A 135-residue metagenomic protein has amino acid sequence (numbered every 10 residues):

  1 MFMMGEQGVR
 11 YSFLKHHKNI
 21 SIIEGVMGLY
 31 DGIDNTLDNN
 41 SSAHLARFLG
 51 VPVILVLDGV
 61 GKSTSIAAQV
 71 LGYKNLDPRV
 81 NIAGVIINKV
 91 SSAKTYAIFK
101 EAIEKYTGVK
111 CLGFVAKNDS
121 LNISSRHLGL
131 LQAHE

Functional and structural regions predicted by a protein language model:
M1-S21, V26, D31-D38: N-terminal phosphate/diphosphate-binding loop that engages ATP/GTP or pyrophosphate donors across diverse enzyme folds
M4-G8, L37-S41, T64, K94 (+1 more regions): Conserved active-site and cofactor/substrate-binding residues in soluble primary-metabolism enzymes
L14-H16, L45, Y73, I103: Broad structural signal for hydrophobic residues in well-ordered alpha-helices, predominantly aliphatic
H17, G50, N81-I82: Short loop/turn motifs at secondary-structure junctions
I22-E24, I54-V56, I86: Structural motif
V26-M27, I33, V60, V90 (+1 more regions): Anionic group-transfer/hydrolysis microenvironments
T36-V60: Inter-motif core of Ras-like GTPase G domains
S63-E135: Internal gly/pro-rich beta-alpha loop/helix module that stabilizes soluble enzyme cofactors or their anionic handles
